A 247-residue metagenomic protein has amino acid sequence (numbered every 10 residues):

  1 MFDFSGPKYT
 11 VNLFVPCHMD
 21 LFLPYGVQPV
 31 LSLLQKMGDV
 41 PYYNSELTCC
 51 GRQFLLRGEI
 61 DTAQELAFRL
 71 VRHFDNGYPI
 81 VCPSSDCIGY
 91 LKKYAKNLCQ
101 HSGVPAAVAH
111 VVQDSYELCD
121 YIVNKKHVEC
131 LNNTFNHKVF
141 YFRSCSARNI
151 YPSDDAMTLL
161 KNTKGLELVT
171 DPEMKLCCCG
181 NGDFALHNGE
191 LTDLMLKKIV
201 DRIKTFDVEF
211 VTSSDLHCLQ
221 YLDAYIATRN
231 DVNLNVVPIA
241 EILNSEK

Functional and structural regions predicted by a protein language model:
M1-K247: Iron-sulfur cluster-binding electron-transfer modules in prokaryotic oxidoreductases
